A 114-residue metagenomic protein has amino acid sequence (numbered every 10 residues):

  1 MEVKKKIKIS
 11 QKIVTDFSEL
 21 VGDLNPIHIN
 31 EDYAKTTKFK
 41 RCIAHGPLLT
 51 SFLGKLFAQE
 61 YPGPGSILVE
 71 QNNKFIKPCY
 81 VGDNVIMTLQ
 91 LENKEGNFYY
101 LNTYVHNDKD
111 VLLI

Functional and structural regions predicted by a protein language model:
M1-A44: Catalytic strand-loop segment that frames the active site of acyl-thioester-processing enzymes
M1-K6, C79-I114: HotDog/MaoC-like acyl-thioester-processing domains
E2, E19, E31, E60 (+3 more regions): Glutamate identity and glutamate-enriched acidic tracts
F17, L68, F75, L112-I114: Aromatic-residue hotspot detector
G22, H28-N30, F52-P64, N102-D110: A broadly tuned preference for mixed-charge, low-complexity surface segments
T37-R41, T50-L91, Y100: Hydrophobic beta-strand-centered segment that forms part of the acyl-chain substrate-binding groove
